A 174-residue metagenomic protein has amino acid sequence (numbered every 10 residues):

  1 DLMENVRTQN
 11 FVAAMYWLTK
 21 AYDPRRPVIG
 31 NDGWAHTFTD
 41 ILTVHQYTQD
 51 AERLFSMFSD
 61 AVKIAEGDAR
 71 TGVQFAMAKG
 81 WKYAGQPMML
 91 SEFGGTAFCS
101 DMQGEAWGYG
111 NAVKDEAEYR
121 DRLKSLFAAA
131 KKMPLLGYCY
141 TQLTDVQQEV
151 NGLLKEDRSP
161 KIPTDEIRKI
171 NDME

Functional and structural regions predicted by a protein language model:
D1-I41, G85: Active-site neighborhood of glycoside hydrolase catalytic domains
N5, G33, Y47-D50, L143: Flexible loop residues that form catalytic and substrate-binding hotspots at small-molecule/glycan-binding clefts
F38, D50-A51, F55-E174: Substrate-binding clefts and catalytic carboxylate motifs of secreted carbohydrate-active enzymes
